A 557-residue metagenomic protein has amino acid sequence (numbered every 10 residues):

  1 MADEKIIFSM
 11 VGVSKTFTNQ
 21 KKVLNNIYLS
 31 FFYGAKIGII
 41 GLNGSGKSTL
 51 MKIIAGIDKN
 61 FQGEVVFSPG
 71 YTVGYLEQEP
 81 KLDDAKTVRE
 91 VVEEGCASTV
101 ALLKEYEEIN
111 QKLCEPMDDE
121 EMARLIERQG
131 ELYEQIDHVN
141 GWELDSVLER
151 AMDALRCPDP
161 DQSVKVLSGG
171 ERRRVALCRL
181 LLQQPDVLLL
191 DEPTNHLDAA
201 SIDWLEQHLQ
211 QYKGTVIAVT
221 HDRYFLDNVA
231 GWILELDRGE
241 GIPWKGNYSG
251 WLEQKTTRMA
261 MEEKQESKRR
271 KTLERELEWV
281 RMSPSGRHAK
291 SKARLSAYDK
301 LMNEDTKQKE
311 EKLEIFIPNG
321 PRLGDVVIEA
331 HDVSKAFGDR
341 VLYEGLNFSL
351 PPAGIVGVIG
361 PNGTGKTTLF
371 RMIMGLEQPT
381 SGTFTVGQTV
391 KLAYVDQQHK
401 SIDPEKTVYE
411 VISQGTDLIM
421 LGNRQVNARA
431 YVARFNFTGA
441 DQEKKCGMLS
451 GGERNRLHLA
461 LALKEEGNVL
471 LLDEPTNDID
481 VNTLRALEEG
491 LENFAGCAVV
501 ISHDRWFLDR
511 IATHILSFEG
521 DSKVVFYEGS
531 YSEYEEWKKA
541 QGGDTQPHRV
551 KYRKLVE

Functional and structural regions predicted by a protein language model:
M1-S267, E311, P318-E557: ABC ATP-binding cassette signature C-motif
Q254-R287, S291-A297, L301-Q308: Intracellular alpha-helical coupling/juxtamembrane segments of multi-pass membrane proteins
